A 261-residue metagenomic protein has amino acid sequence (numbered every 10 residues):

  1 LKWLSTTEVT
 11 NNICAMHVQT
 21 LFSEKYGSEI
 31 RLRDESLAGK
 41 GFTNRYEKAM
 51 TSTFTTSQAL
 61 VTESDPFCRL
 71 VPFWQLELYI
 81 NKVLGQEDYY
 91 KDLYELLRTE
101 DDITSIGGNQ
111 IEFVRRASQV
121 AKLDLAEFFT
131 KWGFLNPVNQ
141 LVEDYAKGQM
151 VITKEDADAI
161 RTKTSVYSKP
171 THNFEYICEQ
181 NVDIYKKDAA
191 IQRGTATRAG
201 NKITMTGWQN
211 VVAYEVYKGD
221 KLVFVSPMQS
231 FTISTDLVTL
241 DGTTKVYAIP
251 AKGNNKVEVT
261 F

Functional and structural regions predicted by a protein language model:
L1-N44: Zinc-dependent metallopeptidase catalytic helix centered on the HExxH motif and its immediate flanking segment
L1-W3, E87, L237, V257-E258: Proteins with a high burden of low-complexity, intrinsically disordered sequence enriched in S/T/G/P/A and R, requiring
K2, R31-R33, R45, R69 (+5 more regions): Arginine residue identity/basic-tract feature
G39-L141: Active-site-proximal alpha-helical
I106-T260: Beta/coil-rich, acidic/histidine-enriched accessory regions frequently appended to metallopeptidases
